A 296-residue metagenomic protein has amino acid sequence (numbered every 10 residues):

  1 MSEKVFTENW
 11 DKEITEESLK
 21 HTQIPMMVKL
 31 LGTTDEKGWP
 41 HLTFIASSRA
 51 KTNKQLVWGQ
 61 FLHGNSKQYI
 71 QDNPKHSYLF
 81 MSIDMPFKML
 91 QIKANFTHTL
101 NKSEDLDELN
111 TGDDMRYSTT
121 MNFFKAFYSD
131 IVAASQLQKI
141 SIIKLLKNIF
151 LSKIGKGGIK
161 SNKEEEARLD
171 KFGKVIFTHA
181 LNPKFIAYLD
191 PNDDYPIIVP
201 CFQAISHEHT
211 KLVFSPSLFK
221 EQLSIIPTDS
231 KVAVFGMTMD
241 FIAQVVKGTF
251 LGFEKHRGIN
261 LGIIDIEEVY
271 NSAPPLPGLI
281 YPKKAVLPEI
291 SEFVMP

Functional and structural regions predicted by a protein language model:
M1-P296: Binding-site signature for planar aromatic cofactors or substrates
